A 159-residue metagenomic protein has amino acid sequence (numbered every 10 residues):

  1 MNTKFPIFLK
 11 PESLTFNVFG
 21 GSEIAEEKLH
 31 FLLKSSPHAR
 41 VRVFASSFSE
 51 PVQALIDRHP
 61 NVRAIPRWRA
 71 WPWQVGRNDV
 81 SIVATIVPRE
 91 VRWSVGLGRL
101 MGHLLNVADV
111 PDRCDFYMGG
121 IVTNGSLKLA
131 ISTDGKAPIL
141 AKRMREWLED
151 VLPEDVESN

Functional and structural regions predicted by a protein language model:
M1-P11, M118-G119: A short, basic/flexible loop-to-alpha-helix module at the beginning of a structural domain
I7-H30, N159: Glycine-rich adenosine-cofactor-binding loop
T15, D79-V80: Structural motif
E23-I24, P88-R89, G135: Residue-level detector of alpha-helix initiation sites
E27, S35-L55: NAD(P)-binding Rossmann-fold cofactor-contacting core
R58-W73: Glycine-rich, highly charged phosphate/nucleotide-binding loops
V80-I86, V91-M118: ADP-ribose/adenylate-binding Rossmann-like module
G119-N159: Adenosine-phosphate binding glycine-rich loop
